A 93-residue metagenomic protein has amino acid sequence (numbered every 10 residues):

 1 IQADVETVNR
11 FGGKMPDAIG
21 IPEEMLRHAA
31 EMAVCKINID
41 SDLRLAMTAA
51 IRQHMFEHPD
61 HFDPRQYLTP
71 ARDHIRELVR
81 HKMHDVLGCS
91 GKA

Functional and structural regions predicted by a protein language model:
I1-A30, I37-D40: Catalytic alpha/beta core domains of metabolic enzymes, predominantly
D4-R10, T48-M55: Histidine/acidic-residue-rich catalytic or RNA/ligand-binding cores of hydrolases and nuclease-related proteins
V5-V8, V34, V79, V86: Extended aliphatic helical segments
G12-K14, A49, G88: Glycine-centered secondary-structure boundary/capping sites
G13, E31, C35, P59-Y67: Generic preference for well-ordered secondary structure
P22, L26, A30, A50 (+1 more regions): Amphipathic, alpha-helical segments enriched in basic
C35-Q53, D73: Shared catalytic-loop signature of beta/alpha-barrel
R52-A93: Extended, intrinsically disordered, low-complexity segments
